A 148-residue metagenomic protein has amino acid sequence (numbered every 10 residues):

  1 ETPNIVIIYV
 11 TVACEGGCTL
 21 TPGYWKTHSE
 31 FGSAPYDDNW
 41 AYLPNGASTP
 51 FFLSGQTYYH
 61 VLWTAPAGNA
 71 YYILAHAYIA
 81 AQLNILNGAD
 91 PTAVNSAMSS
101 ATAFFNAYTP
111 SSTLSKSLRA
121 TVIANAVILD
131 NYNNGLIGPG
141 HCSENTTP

Functional and structural regions predicted by a protein language model:
E1-I5: Short, exposed coil/turn segments at beta-strand boundaries within extracellular/luminal domains
Y9-P148: Soluble extracellular-acting proteins and domains
